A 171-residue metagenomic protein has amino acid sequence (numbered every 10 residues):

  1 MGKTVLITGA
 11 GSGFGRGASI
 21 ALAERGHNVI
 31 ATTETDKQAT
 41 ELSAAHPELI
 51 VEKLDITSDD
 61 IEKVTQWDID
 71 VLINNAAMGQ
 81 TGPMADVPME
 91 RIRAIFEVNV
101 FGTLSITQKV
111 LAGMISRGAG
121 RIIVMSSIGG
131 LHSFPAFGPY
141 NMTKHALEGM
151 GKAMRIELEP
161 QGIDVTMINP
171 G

Functional and structural regions predicted by a protein language model:
G11-G13: Conserved glycine-rich cofactor-binding loop
A45-D59: Rossmann-fold cofactor-recognition segment
N75-Q80: Conserved NAD(P)H cofactor-binding loop of Rossmann-fold oxidoreductase domains
P83-M84, R91-R93: Substrate-binding pocket helix/loop in short-chain dehydrogenase/reductase
A85, H132-G138: Active-site loop immediately N-terminal to the catalytic Tyr-X3-Lys motif of short-chain dehydrogenase/reductase
T107, T143: Active-site helix of classical SDR
S127: Residue(s) in the substrate-gating loop at a strand-loop-helix junction that position the organic substrate next
